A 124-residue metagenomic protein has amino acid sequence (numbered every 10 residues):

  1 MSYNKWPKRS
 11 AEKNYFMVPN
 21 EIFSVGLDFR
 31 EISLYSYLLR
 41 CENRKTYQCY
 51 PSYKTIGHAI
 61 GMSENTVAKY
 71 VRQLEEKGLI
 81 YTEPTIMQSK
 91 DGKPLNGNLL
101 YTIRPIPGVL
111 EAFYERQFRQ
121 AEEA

Functional and structural regions predicted by a protein language model:
M1-M17, R44: An N-terminal low-complexity regulatory-tail signal and nearby short nucleic-acid-interaction modules
M1-P7, E76, L99-A124: Charged low-complexity intrinsically disordered patches
Y3, E21-V25, F29-I32, R40-L100: Winged helix-turn-helix DNA-binding recognition segment
A11, A59, A68, P84 (+2 more regions): A sequence-composition feature that detects small, non-aromatic residues
N14-N20, R104-I106: Helix N-cap / beta->alpha transition motif
